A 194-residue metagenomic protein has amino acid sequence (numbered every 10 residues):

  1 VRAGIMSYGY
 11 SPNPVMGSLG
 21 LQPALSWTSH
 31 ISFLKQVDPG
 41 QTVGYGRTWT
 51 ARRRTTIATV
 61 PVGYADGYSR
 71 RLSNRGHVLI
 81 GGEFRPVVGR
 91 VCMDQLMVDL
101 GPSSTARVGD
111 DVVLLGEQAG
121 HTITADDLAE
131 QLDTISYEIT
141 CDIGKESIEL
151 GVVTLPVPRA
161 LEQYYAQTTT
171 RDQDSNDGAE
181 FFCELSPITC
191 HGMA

Functional and structural regions predicted by a protein language model:
V1-T169, G178-C183, P187-I188: Active-site anion/phosphate-binding pocket segments in diverse small-molecule metabolic enzymes
D172-D174: Intrinsic-disorder-associated, low-complexity terminal segments enriched in Asp/Asn/His/Tyr and depleted of Lys/Arg
